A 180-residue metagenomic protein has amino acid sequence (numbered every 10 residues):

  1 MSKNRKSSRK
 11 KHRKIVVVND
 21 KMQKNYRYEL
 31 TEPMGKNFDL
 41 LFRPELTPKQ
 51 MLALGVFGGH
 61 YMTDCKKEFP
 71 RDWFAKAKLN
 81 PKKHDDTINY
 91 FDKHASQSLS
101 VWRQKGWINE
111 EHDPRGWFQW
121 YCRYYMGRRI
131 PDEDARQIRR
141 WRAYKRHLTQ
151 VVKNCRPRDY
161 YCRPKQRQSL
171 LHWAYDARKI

Functional and structural regions predicted by a protein language model:
M1-V16: Short Lys/Arg-rich cationic patches that frequently serve as NLS/NoLS or arginine-rich RNA/DNA-binding motifs
K6, W173-I180: Eukaryotic terminal intrinsically disordered regions
H12-G116, R128, R146-S169, I180: Compositionally biased, intrinsically disordered low-complexity regions enriched for acidic
G116-R123, S169-D176: Short, hydrophobic/amphipathic alpha-helical patches that form generic packing surfaces within helical domains
Y124-T149: Short linear, low-complexity motifs centered on an aromatic residue
